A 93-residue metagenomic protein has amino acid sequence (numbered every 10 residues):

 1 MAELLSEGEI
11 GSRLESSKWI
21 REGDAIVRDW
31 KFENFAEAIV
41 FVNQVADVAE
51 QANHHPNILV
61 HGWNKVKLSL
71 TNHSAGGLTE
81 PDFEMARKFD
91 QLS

Functional and structural regions predicted by a protein language model:
M1-F35: N-terminal first-folded block
I20-R21, I58-H61: Short beta-strand
I26, G62-V66: A generic structural signal for short beta-strands and their flanking turns/coil linkers
K31, L59, K67-S69: Short, conserved beta-strand segments within well-ordered enzyme catalytic domains that often line or immediately flank
A36-V42: Short amphipathic alpha-helices within nucleic acid-binding modules
N43-Q44, R87: Solvent-exposed alpha-helix faces
Q44-P56: Short arginine-rich
K67-L92: C-terminal structural segments of small proteins and small subunits
